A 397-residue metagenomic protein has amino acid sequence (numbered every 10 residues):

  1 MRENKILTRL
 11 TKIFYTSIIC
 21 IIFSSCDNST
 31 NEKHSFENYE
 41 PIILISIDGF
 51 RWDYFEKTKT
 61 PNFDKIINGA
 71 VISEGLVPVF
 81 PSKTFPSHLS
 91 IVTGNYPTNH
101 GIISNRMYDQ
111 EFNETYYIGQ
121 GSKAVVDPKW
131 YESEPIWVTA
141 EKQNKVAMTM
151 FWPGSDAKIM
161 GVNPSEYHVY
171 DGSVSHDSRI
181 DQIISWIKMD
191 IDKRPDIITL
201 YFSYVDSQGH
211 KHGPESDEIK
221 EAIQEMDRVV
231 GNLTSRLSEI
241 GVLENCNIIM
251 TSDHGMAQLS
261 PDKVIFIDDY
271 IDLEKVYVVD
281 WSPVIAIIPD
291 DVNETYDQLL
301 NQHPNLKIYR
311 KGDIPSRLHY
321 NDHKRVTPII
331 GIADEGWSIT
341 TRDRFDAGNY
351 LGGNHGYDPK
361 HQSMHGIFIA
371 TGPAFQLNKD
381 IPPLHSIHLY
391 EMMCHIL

Functional and structural regions predicted by a protein language model:
R2-F14: Bacterial N-terminal signal peptides that target proteins for export
I22-S25: C-terminal motif of bacterial Sec signal peptides marking the signal peptidase cleavage site
N28-I72: Active-site-proximal N-terminal segment of extracellular/periplasmic enzymes that hydrolyze or transfer
L44, N62, E225-I267: Metal-dependent active-site segment of extracytoplasmic phospho-/sulfohydrolases and closely related
D53-H100: Short, structured active-site-proximal loop/turn typified by the sulfatase FGly-forming signature C/S-X-P-X-R
N95-G213: His/Asp/Glu-rich, glycine-adjacent segments that coordinate divalent cations and/or stabilize oxyanion chemistry on
H176-K188, I198, V205-C246, M393: A long, amphipathic alpha-helix that forms part of the scaffold/cap immediately adjacent to metal-dependent active
V279-D380, L384-M392: Active-site neighborhoods of enzymes that stabilize oxyanions during catalysis
